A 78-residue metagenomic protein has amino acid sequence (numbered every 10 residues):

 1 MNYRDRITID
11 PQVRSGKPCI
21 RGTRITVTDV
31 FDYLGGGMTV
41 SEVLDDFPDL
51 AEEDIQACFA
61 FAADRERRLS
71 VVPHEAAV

Functional and structural regions predicted by a protein language model:
M1-I25: N-terminal first-folded block
D32-Y33: Short alpha-helical segment immediately N-terminal to, or the first helix within, an HTH/HTH-like DNA-binding domain
D45: Alpha-helical residues within the helix-turn-helix
L50-A77: C-terminal structural segments of small proteins and small subunits
